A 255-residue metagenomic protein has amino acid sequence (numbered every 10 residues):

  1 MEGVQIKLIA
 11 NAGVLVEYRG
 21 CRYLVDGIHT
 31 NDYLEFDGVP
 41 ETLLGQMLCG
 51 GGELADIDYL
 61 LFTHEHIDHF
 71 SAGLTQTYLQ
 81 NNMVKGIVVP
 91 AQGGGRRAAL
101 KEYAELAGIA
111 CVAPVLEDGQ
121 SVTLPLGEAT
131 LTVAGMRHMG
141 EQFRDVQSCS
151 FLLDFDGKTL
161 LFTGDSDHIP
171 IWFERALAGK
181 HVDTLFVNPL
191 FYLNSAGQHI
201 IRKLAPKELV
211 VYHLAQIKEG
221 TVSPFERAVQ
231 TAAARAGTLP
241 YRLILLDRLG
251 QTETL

Functional and structural regions predicted by a protein language model:
M1-G50, D145-D165: Conserved beta-strand hairpin/beta-sheet module of binuclear metal-dependent hydrolase folds, prominently
I6-E17, Y103-F155, V229-A233: A short, flexible N-terminal coil/short beta segment enriched in small residues
A12, N31-D32, E65-F70, G94-A98 (+4 more regions): Active-site environment of divalent metal-dependent phosphoester hydrolases
C21-L60, E65, A72-T77, E141 (+1 more regions): Pre-active-site segment of Zn-dependent metallo-hydrolases
V25-D26, D56-D68, I87-A91, L161-D165 (+4 more regions): Active-site neighborhood of phospho(di)ester-bond hydrolases with catalytic His/Asp-centered motifs
L48-S121: Active-site HxH/HxHxD metal-binding segment of metal-dependent hydrolases
G73, R137-L204: Active-site-proximal loop/helix segments of hydrolase catalytic cores
E102-E128, R175-G179, R202-L255: Binuclear metal-ion centers of metallo-dependent hydrolases, dominated by the metallo-beta-lactamase
